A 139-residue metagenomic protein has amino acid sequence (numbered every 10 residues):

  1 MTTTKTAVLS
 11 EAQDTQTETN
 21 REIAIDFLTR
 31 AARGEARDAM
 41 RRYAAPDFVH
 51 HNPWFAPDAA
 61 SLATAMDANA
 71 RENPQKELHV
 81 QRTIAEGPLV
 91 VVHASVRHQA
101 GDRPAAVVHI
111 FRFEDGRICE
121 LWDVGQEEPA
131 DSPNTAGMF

Functional and structural regions predicted by a protein language model:
M1-F139: C-terminal and inter-domain tail/linker signature
